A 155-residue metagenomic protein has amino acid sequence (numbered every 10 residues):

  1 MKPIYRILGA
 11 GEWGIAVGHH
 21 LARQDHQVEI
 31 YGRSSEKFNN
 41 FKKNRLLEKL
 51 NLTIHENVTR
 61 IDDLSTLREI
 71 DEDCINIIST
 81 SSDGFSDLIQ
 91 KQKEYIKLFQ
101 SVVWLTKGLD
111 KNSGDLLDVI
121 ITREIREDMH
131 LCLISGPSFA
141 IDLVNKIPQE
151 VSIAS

Functional and structural regions predicted by a protein language model:
M1-I54, V58-D62: NAD(P)+-binding Rossmann beta1-loop-alpha1 motif at the extreme N-terminus of oxidoreductases
T59-I61, R68-P148, S155: Rossmann-like NAD(P)(H) cofactor-binding subdomain of soluble oxidoreductases
